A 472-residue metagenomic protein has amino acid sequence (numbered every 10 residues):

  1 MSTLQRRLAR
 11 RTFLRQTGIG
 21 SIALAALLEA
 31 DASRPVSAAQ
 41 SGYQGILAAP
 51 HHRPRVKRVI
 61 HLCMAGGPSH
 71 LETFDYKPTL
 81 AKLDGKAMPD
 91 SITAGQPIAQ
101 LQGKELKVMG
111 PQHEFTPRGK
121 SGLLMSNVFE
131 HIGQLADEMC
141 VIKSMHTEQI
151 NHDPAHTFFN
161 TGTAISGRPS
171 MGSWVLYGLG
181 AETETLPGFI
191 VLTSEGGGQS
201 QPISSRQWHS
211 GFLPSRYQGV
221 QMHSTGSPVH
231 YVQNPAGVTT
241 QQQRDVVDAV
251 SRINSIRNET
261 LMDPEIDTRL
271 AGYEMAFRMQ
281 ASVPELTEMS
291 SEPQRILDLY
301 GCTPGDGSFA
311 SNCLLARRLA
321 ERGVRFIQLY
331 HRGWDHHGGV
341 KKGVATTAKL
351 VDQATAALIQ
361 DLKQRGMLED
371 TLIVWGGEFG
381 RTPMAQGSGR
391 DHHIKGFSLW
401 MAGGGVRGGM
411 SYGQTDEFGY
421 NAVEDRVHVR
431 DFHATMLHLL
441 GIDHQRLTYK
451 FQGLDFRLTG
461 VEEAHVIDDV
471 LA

Functional and structural regions predicted by a protein language model:
M1-A472: Ligand-binding pockets and gating/stacking loops
